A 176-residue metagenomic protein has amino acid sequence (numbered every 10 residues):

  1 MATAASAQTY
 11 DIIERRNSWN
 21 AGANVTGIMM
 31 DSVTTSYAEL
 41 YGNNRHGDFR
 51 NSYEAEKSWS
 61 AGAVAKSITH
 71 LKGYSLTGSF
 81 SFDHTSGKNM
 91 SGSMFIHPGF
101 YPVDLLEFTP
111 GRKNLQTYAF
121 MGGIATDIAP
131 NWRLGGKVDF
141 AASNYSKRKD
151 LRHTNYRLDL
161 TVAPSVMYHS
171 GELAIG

Functional and structural regions predicted by a protein language model:
Q8-R15, V25-H46, Y74-G78, L134: Transmembrane beta-strand segments of Gram-negative outer membrane beta-barrel proteins
S36-N44, G78-S86, G136-A142, I175-G176: Transmembrane beta-barrel strands of outer-membrane/channel proteins
Y37-S60, H97-D104: Surface-exposed strand-loop-strand hairpins of Gram-negative outer-membrane beta-barrel proteins
D48-Y53, D104-P110, S146-R152: Extracellular loop and loop/strand-boundary signature of outer-membrane beta-barrel proteins
K57-A63, N114-F120, L151-V162: Residues that define the transmembrane beta-barrel architecture of outer-membrane proteins
A63-T69, F120-T126, V162-Y168: Residues on the lipid-exposed face of transmembrane beta-strands in outer-membrane beta-barrel proteins
L71-Y74, A129-N131, H169-G171: Outer-membrane beta-barrel channels and translocator barrels
A125-K147, D159-A163: Surface-exposed extracellular loop regions of Gram-negative outer-membrane beta-barrel proteins
